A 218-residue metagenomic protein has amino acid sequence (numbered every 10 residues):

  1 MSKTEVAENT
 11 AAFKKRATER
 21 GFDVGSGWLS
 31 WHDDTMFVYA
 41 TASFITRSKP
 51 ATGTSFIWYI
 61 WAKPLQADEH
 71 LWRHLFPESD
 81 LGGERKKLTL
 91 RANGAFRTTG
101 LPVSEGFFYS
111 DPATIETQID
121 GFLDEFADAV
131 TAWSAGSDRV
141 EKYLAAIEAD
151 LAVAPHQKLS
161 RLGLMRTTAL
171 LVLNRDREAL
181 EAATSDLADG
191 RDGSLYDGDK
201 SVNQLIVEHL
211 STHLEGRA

Functional and structural regions predicted by a protein language model:
M1-E5, W31-A218: Intrinsically disordered, low-complexity regulatory regions enriched in serine/threonine/proline and acidic residues
S2-S26: Amphipathic alpha-helical segments
